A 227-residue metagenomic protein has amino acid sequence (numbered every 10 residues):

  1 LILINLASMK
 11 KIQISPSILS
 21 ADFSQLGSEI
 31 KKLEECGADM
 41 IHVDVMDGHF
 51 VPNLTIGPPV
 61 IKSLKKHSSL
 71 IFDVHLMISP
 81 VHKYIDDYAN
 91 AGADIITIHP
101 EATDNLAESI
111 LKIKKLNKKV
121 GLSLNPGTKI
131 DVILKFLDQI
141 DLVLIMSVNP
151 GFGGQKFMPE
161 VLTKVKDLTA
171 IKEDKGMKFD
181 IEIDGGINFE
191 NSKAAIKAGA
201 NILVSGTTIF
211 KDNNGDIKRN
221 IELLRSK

Functional and structural regions predicted by a protein language model:
Q13-S17, I41-V43, F72-L76, I96-I98 (+4 more regions): Hydrophobic faces of well-ordered beta-strands that scaffold small-molecule active sites in alpha/beta enzyme cores
L26, D44, Y88, V143 (+4 more regions): Conserved, mostly hydrophobic/aromatic
C36, H67, A91, L116 (+1 more regions): Structural motif
H42-P58, V148-K156, K211: Glycine-rich, proline-tolerant flexible connector loops at the mouths of alpha/beta enzymes
V45-K112: N-terminal active-site wall of soluble small-molecule enzyme domains
H82-N90, T128-D138, I187-L203: Catalytic cores of alpha/beta
Y84, D94-F179: Conserved anion-binding
F210-K227: C-terminal helical cap(s) of enzyme catalytic domains, especially alpha/beta-barrels
